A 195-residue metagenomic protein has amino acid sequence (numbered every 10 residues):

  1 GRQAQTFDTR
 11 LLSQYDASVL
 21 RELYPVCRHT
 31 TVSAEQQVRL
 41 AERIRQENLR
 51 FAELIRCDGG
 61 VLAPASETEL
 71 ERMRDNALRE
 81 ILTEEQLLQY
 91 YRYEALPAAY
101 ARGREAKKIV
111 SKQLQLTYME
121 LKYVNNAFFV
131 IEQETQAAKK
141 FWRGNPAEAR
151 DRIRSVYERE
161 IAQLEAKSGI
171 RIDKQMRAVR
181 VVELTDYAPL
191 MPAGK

Functional and structural regions predicted by a protein language model:
Q3-K195: Charge-rich (acidic/polar
